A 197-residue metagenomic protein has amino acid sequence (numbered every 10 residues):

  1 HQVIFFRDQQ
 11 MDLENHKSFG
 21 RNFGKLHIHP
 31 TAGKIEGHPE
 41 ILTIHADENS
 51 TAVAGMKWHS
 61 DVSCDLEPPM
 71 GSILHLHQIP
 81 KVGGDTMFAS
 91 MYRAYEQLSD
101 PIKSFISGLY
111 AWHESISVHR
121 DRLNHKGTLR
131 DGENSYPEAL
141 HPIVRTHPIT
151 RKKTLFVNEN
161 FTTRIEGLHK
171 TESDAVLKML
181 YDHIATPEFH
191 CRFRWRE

Functional and structural regions predicted by a protein language model:
H1-E197: Non-heme Fe(II) oxygenase catalytic core, chiefly the N-lobe of the double-stranded beta-helix
